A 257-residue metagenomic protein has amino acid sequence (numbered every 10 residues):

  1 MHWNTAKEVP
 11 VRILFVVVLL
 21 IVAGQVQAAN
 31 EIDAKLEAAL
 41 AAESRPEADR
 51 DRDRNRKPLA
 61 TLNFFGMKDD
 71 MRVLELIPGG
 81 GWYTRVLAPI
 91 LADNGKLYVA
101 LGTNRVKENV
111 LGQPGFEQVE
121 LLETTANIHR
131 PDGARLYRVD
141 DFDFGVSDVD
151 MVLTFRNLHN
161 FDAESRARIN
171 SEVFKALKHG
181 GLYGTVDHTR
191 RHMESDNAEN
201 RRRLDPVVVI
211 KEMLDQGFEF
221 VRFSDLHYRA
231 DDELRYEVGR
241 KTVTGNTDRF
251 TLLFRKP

Functional and structural regions predicted by a protein language model:
K35-F64, K68: Class I SAM-dependent methyltransferase Rossmann-like catalytic core, especially the SAM/SAH-binding loop
D69-G79: Conserved class I S-adenosyl-L-methionine
A88-P89, A167-H179: A short glycine-rich, Lys/Arg-flanked "PGG" loop and its adjoining helix->strand segment in the class I
L97-A100, G180-H192: Conserved beta-strand signature within the Rossmann-like core of class I S-adenosyl-L-methionine
Y137, F142-V152: A short acidic, Gly/Pro-enriched loop at the edge of an enzyme's catalytic core that lines a small-molecule cofactor
R138-V139, N160-V173: A short, conserved alpha-helix within the catalytic core of class I
V149-S165: A short SAM/SAH-binding and catalytic strip from SAM-dependent methyltransferases
D231-P257: Core SAM-dependent methyltransferase catalytic element
